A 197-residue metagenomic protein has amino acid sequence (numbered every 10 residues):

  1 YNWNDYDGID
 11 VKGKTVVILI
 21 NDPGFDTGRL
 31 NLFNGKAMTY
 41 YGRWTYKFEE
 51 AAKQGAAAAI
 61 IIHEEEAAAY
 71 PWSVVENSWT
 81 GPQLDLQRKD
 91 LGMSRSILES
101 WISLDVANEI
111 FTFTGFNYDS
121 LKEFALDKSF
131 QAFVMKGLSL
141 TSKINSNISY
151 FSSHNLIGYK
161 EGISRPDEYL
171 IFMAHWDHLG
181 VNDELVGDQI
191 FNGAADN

Functional and structural regions predicted by a protein language model:
Y1-D90, P166, V186-A194: Extracellular/luminal Protease-associated
Y1-G8, D90-A194: Soluble metallo-hydrolase cores and metallopeptidase-like ectodomains found primarily in the secretory/periplasmic
